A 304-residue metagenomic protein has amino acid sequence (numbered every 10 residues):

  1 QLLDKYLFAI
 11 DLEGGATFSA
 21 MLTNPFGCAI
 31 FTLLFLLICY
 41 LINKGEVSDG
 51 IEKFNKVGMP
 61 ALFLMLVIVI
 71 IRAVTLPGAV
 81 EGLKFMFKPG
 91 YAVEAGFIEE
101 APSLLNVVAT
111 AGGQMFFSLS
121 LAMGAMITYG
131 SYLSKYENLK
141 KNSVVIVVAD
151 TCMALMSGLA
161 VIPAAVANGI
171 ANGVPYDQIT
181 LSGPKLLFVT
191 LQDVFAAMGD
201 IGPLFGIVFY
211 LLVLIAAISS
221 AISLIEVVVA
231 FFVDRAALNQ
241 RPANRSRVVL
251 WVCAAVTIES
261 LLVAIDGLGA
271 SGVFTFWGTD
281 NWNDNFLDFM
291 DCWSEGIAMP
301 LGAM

Functional and structural regions predicted by a protein language model:
Q1, I30-K44, P60-A73, I162 (+3 more regions): Hydrophobic core segments of alpha-helical transmembrane domains in multi-pass membrane transport and ion-translocation
Q1-S48, G78-A109, P184-F188, L268-F289: Inter-helical loop and helix-membrane interface segments of multi-pass membrane transporters/permeases
L3-K44, S120-I127, I207-L211, A221-I225 (+1 more regions): Transmembrane alpha-helical segments of multi-pass small-molecule transport proteins
E52, K56-I222, A236-V248: Membrane-embedded translocation segments of transport machinery
A160-A165, E226-V233, G269-G278: Re-entrant/interfacial helical elements at transmembrane boundaries that shape and gate the permeation pathway
A217-S223, V248-G267, T279-W282, D288-M304: Hydrophobic alpha-helical segments of multi-pass membrane transport proteins
V227-A243, F286, M304: Alpha-helical transmembrane segments
